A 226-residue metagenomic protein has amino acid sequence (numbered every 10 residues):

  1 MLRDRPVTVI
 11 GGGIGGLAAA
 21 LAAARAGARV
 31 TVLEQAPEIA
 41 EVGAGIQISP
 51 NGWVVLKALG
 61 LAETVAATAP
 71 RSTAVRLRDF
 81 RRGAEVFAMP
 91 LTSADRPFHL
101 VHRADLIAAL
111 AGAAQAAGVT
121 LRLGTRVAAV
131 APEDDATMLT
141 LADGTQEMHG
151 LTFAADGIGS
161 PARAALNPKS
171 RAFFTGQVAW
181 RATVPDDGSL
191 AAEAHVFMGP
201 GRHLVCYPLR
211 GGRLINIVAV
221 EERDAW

Functional and structural regions predicted by a protein language model:
M1-V7, A24, S49-T183, D224-W226: Conserved N-terminal helical subregion
P6, R29, L214-I217: Residues at the starts of beta-strands that form the adenosine-phosphate
G11-G13: Glycine-rich Rossmann-fold phosphate-binding loop(s) that bind the pyrophosphate of adenine dinucleotide cofactors
G16-L17: N-terminal Rossmann-fold NAD(P) dinucleotide-binding loop
A24-A44: Glycine-rich FAD pyrophosphate-binding loop
D186-A191: Short helix-loop capping/hinge motifs at secondary-structure junctions, enriched in acidic/polar residues
E193-W226: Active-site substrate-recognition segment that forms the wall of the catalytic cavity or substrate channel
